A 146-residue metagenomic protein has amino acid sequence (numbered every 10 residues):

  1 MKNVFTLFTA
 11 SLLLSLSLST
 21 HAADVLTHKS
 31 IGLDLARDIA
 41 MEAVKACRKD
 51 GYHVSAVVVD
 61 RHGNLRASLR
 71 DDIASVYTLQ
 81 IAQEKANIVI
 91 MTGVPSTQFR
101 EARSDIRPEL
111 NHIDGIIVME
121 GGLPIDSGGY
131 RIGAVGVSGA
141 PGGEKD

Functional and structural regions predicted by a protein language model:
M1-F5: Positively charged n-region of N-terminal signal peptides that target proteins for export
T6-S19: Bacterial N-terminal signal peptides
A22-D146: Flexible, solvent-exposed loop/hinge segments and secondary-structure transition points
